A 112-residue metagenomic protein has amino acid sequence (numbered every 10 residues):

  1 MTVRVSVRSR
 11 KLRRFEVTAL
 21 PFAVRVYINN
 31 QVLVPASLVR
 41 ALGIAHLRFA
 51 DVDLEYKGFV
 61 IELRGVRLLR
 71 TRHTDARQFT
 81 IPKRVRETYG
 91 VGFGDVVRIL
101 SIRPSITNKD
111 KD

Functional and structural regions predicted by a protein language model:
M1-T18, E87, R98-I106, D110: Short linear interaction segments
R13-E62: Acidic (E/D-rich), amphipathic helical modules within compact regulatory domains
E16-A23, R67-R70, A76: Short, compositionally biased strand/turn segments that nucleate or flank brief secondary-structure elements
I28-G43, H73-Y89: Short beta-strand-centered segments at strand-helix junctions
V32, F59-L63, F79-I81, I106-N108: Generic recognition of long tandem-repeat/solenoid scaffolds
V34, G65-R67, D75, F93 (+1 more regions): Exposed regions on extracellular, virion, or secretory-pathway luminal proteins
G43-F59, G90-T107: A short beta-strand-loop micro-motif that forms or neighbors metal/cofactor- and ligand-binding patches at active-site
V60-T71, S101-I102: Short domain-boundary/entry signatures in modular proteins, especially in secreted/extracellular architectures
